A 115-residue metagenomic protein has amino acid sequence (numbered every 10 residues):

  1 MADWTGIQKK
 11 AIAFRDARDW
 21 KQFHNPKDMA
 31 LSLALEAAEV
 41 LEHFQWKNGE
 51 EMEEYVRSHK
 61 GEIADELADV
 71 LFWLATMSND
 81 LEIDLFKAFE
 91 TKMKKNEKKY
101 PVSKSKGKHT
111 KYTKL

Functional and structural regions predicted by a protein language model:
M1-L67, L71-L115: Flexible "arm" and connector segments at domain edges
